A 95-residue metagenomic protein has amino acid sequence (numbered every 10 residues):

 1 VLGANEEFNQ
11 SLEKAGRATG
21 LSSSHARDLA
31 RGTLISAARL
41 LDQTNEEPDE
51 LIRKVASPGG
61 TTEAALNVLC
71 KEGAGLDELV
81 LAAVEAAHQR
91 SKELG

Functional and structural regions predicted by a protein language model:
V1-R27: Anionic-ligand binding region
R27-G95: NAD(P)-dependent Rossmann-like dehydrogenase/reductase catalytic/cofactor-binding core
